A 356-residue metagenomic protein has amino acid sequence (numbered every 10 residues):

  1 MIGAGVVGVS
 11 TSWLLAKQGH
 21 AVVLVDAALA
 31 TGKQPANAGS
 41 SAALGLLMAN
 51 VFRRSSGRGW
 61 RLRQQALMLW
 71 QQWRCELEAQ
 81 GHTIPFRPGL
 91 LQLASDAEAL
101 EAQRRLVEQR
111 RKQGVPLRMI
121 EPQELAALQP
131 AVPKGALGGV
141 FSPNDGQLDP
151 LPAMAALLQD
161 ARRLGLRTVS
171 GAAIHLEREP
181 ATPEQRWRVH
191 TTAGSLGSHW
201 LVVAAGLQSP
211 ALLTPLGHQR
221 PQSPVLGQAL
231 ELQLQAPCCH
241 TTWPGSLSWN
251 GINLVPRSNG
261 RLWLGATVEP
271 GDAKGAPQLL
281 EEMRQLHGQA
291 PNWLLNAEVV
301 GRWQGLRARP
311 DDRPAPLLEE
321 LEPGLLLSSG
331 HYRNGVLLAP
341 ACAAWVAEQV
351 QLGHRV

Functional and structural regions predicted by a protein language model:
M1-L24: N-terminal Rossmann-like FAD-binding beta1-loop-alpha1 element of flavoenzymes
S10, W60, Q185-E298: Flavin-dependent oxidoreductases
A16-A42: Glycine-rich FAD pyrophosphate-binding loop
L44-L128: Dinucleotide-binding Rossmann-like beta1-alpha1 core, especially the glycine-rich loop that anchors the ADP
R54, R61-Q64, S95-A102, V140-Q159 (+2 more regions): Short beta-strand to alpha-helix junction loop
G139-W200, P210: Helical element adjacent to the flavin cofactor pocket in flavoenzyme catalytic cores
L294-V356: C-terminal catalytic lobe of FAD-dependent flavoproteins
